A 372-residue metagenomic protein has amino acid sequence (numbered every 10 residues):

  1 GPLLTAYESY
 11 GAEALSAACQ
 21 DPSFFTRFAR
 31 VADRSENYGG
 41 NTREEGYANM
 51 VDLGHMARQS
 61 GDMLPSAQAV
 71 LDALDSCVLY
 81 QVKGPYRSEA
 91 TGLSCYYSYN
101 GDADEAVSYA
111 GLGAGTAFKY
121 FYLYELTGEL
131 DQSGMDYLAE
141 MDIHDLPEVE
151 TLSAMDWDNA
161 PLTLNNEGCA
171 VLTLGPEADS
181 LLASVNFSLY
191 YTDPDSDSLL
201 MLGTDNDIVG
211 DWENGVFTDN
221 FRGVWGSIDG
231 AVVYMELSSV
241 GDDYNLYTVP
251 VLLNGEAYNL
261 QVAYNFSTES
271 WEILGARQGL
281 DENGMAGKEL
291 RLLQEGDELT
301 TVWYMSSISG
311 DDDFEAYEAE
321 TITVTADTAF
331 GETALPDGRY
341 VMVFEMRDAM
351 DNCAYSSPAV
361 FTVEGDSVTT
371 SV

Functional and structural regions predicted by a protein language model:
G1-V372: Terminal, contiguous helix-loop blocks that mediate binding/assembly
